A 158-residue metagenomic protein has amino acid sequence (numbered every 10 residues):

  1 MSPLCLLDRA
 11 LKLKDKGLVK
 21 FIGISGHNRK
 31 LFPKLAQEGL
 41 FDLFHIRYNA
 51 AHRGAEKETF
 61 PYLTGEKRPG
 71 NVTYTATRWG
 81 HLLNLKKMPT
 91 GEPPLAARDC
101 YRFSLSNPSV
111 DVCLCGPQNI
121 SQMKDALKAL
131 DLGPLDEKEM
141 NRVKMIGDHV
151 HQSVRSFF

Functional and structural regions predicted by a protein language model:
M1-A50, G54, E58, P69: Glycine/proline-rich, positively charged, aromatic-decorated active-site loop/lid region on the catalytic face
P33-L43, K57-F158: Structured C-terminal cap/extension of enzyme domains
